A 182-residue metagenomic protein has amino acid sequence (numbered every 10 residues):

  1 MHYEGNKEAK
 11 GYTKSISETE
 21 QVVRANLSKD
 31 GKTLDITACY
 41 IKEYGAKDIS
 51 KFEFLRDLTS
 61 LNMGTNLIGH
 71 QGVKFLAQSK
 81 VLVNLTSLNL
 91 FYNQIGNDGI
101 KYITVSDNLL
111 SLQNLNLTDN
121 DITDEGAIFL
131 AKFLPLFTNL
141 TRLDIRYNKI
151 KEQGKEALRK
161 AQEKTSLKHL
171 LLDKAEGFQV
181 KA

Functional and structural regions predicted by a protein language model:
H2-V73: LRR N-terminal entry segment and analogous cap-like coil->beta motifs
S15-R24, E43-K51, H70-Q78, N97-V105 (+2 more regions): Leucine-rich repeat
L34-I36, L58-M63, L85-L90, L112-L117 (+2 more regions): Conserved hydrophobic beta-strand positions in leucine-rich repeat
C39, N66, L90-N93, N120 (+2 more regions): Consensus "Asn ladder" position of solenoid repeat domains
F52-R56, S79-N84, S106-S111, L136-T138 (+1 more regions): Leucine-rich repeat
T59, I68, V83-T86, I95 (+4 more regions): Threonine-centered tandem repeat motifs in low-complexity domains
G64-Q78, S87-S111, N116: Alpha-helical adaptor scaffolds
T138-A182: Leucine-rich solenoid repeat scaffolds
